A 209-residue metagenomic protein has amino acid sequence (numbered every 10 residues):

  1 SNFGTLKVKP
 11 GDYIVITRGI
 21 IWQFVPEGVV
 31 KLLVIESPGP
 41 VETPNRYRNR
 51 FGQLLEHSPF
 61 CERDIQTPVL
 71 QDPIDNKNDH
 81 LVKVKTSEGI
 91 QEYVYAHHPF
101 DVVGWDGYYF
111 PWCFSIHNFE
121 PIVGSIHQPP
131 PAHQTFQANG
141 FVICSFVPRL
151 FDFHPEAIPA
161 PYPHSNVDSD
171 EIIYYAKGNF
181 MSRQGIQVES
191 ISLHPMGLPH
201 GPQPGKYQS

Functional and structural regions predicted by a protein language model:
S1-S209: Jelly-roll (double-stranded beta-helix
